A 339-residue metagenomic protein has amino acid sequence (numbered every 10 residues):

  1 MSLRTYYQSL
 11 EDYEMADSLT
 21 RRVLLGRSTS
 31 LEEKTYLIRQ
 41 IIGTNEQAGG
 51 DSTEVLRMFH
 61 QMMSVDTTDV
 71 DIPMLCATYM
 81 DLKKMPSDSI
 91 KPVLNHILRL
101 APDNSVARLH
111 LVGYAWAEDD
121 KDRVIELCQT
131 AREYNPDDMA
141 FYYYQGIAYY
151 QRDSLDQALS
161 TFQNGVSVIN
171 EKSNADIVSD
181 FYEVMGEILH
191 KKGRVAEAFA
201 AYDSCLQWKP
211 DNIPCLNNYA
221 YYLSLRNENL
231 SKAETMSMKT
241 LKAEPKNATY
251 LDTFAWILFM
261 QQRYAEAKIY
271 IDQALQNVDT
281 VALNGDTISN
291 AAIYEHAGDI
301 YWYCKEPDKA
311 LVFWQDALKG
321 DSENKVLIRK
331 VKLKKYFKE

Functional and structural regions predicted by a protein language model:
M1-K305, Q315-E339: Alpha-solenoid helical repeat scaffolds
D308: Residues that scaffold, gate, or flank divalent-cation-dependent active/transport sites
V312: DNA-binding alpha-helical recognition surfaces that contact promoter or target DNA
